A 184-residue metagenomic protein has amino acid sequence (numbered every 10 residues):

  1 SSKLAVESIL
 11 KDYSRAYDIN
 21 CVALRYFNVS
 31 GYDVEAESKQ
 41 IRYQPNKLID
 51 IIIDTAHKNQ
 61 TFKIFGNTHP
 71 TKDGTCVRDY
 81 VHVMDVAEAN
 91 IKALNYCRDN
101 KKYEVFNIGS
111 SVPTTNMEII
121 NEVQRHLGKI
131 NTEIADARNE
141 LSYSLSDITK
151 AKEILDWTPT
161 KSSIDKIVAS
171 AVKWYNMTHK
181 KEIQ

Functional and structural regions predicted by a protein language model:
S1, A5, K47, T114 (+1 more regions): Residue-level recognition of alpha-helix initiation/capping sites
S1-Y32, D50-Q60: Active-site Tyr-X1-5-Lys
A16, S38-I41, N176, I183: Residues in and immediately flanking transmembrane alpha helices
I19-K47, P70-T75: Flexible, glycine-rich beta-alpha linker
L48-I49, H82: C-terminal catalytic core of Y-nucleophile DNA break-rejoin enzymes
A56-Q184: C-terminal substrate-binding subdomain of Rossmann-fold SDR/epimerase-dehydratase oxidoreductases
